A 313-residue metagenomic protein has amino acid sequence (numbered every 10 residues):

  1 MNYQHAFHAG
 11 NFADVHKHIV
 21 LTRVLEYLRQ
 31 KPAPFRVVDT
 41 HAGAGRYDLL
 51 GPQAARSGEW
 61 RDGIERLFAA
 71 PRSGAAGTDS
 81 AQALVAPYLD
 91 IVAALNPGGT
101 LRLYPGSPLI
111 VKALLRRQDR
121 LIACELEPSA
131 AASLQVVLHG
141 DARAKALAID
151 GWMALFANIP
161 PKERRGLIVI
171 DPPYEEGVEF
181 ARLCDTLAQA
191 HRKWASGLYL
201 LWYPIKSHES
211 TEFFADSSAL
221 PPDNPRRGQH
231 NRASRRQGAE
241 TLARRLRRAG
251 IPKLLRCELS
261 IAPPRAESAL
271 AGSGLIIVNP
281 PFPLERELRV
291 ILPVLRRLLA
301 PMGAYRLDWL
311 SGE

Functional and structural regions predicted by a protein language model:
M1-E313: Class I S-adenosyl-L-methionine-dependent methyltransferase catalytic core
